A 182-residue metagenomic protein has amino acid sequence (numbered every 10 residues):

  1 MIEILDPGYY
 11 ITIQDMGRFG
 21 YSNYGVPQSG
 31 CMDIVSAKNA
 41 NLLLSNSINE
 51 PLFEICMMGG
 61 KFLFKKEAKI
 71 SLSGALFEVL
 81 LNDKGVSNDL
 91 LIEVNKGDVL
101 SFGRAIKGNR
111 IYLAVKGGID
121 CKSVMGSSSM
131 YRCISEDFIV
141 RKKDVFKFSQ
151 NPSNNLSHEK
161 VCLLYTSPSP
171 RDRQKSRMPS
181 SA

Functional and structural regions predicted by a protein language model:
M1-I2, K69, V145: A residue-level signal for beta-strand positions that form part of recognition/binding surfaces within mature
M1-N41: Transition-metal
G30-M125: Extended, compositionally biased flexible segments
S101-L156: Hydrophobic alpha-helical segments and helix pairs
V161-C162: Solvent-exposed, charged amphipathic helical/linker segments at domain boundaries
Y165-D172: Conserved small/polar residues in nucleotide/adenosyl-binding loops
M178-A182: Hydrophobic alpha-helical segments, chiefly the membrane-spanning helices and signal/signal-anchor peptides
